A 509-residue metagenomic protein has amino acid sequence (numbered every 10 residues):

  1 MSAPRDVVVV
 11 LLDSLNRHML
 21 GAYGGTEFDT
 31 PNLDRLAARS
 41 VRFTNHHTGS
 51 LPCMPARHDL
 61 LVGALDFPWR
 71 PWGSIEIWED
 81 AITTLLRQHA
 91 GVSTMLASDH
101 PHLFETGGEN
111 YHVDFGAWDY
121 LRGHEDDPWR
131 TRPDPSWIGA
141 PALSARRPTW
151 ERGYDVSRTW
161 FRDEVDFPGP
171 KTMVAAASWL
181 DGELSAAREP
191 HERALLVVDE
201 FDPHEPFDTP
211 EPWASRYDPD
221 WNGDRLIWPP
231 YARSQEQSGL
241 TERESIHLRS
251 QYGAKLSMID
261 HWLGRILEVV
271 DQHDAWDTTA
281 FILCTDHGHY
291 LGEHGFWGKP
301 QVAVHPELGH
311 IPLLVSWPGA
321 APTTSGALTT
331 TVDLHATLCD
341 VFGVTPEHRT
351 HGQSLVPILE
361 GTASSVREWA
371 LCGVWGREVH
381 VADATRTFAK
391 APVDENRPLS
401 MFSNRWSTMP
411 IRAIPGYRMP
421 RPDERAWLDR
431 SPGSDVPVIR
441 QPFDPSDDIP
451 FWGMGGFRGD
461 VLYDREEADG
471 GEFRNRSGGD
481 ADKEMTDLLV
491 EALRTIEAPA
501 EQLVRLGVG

Functional and structural regions predicted by a protein language model:
M1-T44, S50, R458, G471-K483: Active-site-proximal N-terminal segment of extracellular/periplasmic enzymes that hydrolyze or transfer
S2-V9, G108-D119, T149-S157, R162-D224 (+1 more regions): Active-site regions of oxyanion-processing enzymes, predominantly non-cytosolic
Y23-G24, S40-L61, G73-E76, L96-G107 (+5 more regions): Short, solvent-exposed turn/loop segments enriched in Gly/Ser/Thr/Pro and often Arg
F28, P206-W221, V269-A320, T330: Histidine-centered active-site microenvironments of extracellular/periplasmic hydrolases and transferases
D59-R162: Catalytic-site neighborhoods of secreted/periplasmic enzymes that process anionic sulfate/phosphate groups
L60-V62, S238-R243, G264-E268, Q272 (+2 more regions): Substrate-binding rim/cap in mid-to-C-terminal beta-strand-loop elements of soluble/periplasmic
F167-R188, A232-F281, V341, A492: A long, amphipathic alpha-helix that forms part of the scaffold/cap immediately adjacent to metal-dependent active
P306, V374-S477, G509: C-terminal, low-complexity/hydrophilic appendages and adjacent surface loops of extracellular/periplasmic anionic
